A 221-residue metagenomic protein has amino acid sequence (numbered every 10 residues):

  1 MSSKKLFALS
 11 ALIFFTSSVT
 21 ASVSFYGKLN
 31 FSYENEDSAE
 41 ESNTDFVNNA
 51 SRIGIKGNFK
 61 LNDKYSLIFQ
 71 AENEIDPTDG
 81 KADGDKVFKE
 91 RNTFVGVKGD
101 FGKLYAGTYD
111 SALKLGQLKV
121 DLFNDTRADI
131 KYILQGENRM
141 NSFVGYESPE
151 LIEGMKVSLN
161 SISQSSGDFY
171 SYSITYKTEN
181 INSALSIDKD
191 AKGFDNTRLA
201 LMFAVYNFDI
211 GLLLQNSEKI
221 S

Functional and structural regions predicted by a protein language model:
M1, M140, M155, M202-F203: Detector for methionine-enriched segments
M1-S24, N62: Cleavable N-terminal export/targeting peptides
S3-K4, G27, S51, T197: Short, intrinsically disordered low-complexity segments
K5, L12-I13, V23, L29 (+4 more regions): Short non-domain terminal segments
F7-A8, N58, R139, N196: Short linear sequence motifs
S22-E34, S42-S166, T175-K177: Outer membrane beta-barrel
Y170-S221: Detector for outer-membrane/organellar transmembrane beta-barrel domains, recognizing the amphipathic beta-strand
